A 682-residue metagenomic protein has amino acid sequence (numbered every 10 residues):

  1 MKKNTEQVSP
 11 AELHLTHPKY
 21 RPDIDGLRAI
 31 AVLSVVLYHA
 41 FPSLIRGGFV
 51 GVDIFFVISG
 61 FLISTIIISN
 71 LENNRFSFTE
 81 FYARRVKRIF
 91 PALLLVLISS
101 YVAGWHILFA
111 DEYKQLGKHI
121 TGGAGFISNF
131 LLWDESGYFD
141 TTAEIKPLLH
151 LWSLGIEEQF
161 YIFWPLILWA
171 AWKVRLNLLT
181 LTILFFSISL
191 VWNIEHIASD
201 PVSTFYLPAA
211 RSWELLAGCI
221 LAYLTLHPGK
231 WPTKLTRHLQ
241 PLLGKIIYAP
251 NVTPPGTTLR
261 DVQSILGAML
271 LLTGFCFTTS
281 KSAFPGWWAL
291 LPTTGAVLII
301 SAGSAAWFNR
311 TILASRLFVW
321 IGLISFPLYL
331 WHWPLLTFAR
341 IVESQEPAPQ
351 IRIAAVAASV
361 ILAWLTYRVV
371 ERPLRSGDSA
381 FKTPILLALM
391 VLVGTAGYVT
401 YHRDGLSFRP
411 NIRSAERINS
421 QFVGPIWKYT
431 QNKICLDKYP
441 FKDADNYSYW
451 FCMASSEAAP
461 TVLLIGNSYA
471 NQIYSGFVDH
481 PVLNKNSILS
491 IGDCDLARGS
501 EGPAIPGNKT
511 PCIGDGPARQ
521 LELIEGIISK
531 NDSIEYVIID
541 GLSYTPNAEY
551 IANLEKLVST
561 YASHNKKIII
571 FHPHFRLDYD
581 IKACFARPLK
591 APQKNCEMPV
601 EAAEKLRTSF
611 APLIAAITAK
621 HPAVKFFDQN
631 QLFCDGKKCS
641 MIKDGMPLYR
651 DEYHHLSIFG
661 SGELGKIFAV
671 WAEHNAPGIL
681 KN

Functional and structural regions predicted by a protein language model:
K2-K382, L392-T395: Membrane-interface helix/loop caps of multi-pass membrane proteins
K2-N4, V252-P255, S280, R340-I353 (+3 more regions): Extracellular/periplasmic envelope-modification machinery, especially enzymes that add or remove acyl/ester groups on
